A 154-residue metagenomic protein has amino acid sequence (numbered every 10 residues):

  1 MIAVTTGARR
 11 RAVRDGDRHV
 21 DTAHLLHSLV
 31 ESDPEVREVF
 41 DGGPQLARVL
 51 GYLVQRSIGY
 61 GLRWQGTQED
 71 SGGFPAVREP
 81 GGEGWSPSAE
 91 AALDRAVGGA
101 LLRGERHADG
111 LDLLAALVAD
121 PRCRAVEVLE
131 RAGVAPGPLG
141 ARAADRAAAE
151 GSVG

Functional and structural regions predicted by a protein language model:
M1-G154: Histone-fold recognition with a strong bias for associated Lys/Arg-rich disordered tails
